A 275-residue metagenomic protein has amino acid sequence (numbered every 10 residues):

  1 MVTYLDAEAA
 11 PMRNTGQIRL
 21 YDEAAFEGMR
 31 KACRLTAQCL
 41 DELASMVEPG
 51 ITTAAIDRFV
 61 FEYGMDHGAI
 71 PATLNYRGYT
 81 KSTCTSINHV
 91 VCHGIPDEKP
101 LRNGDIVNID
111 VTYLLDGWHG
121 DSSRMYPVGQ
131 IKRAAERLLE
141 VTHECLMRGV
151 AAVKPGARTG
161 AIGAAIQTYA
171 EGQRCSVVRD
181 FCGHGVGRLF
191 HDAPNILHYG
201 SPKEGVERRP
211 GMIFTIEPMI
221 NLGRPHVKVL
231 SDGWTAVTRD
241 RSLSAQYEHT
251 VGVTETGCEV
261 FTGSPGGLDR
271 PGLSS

Functional and structural regions predicted by a protein language model:
M1-S275: Active-site neighborhoods and metal-handling regions in enzymes and metal-associated proteins
